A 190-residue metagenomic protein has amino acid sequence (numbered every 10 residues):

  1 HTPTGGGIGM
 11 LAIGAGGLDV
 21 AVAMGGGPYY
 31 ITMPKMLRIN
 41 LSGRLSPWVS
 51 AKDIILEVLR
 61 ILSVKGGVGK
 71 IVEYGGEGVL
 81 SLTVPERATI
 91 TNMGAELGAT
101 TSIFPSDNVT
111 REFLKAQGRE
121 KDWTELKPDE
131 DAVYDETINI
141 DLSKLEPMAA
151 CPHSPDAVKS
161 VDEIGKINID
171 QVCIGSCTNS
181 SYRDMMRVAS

Functional and structural regions predicted by a protein language model:
H1-S190: Fe-S-dependent hydro-lyases/dehydratases of central metabolism
